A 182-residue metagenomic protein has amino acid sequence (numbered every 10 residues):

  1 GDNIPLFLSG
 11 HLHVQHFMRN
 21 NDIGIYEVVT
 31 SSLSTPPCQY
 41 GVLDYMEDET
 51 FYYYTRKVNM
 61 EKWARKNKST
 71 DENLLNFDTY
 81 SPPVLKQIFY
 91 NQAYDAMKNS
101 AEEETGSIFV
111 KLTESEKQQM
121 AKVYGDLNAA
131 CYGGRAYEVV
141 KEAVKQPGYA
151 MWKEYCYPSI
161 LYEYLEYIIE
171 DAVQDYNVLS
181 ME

Functional and structural regions predicted by a protein language model:
G1-K57: Conserved beta-sheet core of the metallophosphoesterase superfamily
M60-K62: Beta-sheet-rich non-transmembrane sensory/scaffold domains
R65-E182: Non-catalytic terminal accessory segments
